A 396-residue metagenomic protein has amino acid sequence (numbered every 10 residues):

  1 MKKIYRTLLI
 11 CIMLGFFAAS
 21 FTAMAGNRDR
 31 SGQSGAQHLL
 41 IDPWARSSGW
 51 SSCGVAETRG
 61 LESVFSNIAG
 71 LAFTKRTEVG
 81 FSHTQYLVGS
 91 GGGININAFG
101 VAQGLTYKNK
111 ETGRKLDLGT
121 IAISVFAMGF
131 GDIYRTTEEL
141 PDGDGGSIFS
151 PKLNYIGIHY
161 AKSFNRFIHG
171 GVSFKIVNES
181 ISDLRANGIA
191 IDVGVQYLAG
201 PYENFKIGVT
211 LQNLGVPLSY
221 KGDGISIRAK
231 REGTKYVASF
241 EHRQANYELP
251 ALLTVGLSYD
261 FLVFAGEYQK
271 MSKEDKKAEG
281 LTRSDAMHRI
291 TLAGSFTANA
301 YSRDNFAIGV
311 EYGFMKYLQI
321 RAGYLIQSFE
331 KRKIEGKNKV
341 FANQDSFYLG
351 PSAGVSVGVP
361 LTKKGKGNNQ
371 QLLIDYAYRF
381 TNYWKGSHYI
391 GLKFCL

Functional and structural regions predicted by a protein language model:
M1-Q37: Cleavable N-terminal export/targeting peptides
M24-L396: Subset of outer-membrane beta-barrel
